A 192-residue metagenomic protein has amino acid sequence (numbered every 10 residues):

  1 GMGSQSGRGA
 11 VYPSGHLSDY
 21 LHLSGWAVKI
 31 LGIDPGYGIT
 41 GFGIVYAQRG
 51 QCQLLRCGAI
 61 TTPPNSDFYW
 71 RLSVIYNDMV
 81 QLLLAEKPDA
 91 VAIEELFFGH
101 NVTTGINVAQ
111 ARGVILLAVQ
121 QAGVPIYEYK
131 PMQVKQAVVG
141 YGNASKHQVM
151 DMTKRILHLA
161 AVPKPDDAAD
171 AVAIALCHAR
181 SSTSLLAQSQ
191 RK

Functional and structural regions predicted by a protein language model:
G1, R8, H16-K192: Phosphate- and other anionic-substrate recognition elements at nucleic-acid/protein interfaces
